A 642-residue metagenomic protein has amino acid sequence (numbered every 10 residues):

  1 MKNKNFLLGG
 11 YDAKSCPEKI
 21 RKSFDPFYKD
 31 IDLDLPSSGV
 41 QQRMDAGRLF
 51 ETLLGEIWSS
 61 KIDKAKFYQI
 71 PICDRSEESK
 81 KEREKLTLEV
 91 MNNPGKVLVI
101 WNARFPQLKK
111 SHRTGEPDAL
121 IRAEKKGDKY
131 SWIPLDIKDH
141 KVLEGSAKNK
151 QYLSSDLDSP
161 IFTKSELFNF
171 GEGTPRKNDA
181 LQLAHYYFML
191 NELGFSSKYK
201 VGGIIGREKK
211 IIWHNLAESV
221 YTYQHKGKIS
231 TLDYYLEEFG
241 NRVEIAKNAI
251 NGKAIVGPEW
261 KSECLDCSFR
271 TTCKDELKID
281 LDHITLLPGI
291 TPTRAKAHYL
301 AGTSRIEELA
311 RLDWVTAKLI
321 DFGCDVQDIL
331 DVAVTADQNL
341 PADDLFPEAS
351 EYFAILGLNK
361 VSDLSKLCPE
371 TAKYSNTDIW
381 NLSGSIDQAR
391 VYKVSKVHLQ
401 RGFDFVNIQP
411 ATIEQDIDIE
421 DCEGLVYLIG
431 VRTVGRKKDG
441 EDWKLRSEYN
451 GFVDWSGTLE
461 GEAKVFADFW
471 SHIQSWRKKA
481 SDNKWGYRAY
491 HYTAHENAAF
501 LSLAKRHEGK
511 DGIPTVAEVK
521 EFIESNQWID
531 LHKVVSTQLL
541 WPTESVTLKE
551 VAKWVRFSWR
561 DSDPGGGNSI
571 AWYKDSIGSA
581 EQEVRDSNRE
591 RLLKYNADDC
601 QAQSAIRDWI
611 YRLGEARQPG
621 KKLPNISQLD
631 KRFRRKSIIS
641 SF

Functional and structural regions predicted by a protein language model:
M1-K129, K141: Metal-dependent nuclease catalytic cores that hydrolyze phosphodiester bonds in DNA/RNA, characterized by
L98-K110, T114-A147, Y152-K210, N215-E238 (+2 more regions): Conserved DEDDh/DEDDy metal-dependent 3′-5′ exonuclease domain
A217-L300, G323-D325: Long, highly charged, low-complexity intrinsically disordered interaction regions that mediate electrostatic DNA/RNA
D280-D282, I290-Y392: Accessory alpha-helical DNA-binding modules that contact the DNA backbone or grooves
L281, R556-K594: C-terminal or mid-to-C-terminal helical accessory/interaction module adjacent to the motor/catalytic core
K393-I419, E423-V431, S475-K479, K484-W485 (+1 more regions): Flexible, glycine/threonine-enriched loop-and-boundary segments that flank and lead into catalytic domains of large
N407-S471: Metal-dependent catalytic core segments for phosphate chemistry
K594-F642: Acidic two-metal-ion nuclease catalytic site recognized across multiple nuclease folds, prominently DnaQ/RNase D-T
